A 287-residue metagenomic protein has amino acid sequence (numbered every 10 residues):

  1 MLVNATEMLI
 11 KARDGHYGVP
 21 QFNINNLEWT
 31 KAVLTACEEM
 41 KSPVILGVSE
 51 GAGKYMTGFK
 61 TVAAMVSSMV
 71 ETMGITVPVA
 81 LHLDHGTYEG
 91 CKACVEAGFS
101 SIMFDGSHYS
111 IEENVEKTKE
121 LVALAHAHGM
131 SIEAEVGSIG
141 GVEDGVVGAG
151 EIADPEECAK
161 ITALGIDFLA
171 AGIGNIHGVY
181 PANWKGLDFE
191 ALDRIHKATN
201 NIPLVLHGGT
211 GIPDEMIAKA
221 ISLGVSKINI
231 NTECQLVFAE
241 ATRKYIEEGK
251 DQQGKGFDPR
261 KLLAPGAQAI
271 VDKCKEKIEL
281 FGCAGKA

Functional and structural regions predicted by a protein language model:
V3-G15, L27-A52, T57-T76, H85-I202 (+5 more regions): Alpha/beta enzyme core
N4-P20, Q253-R260: Generic N-terminal amphipathic, Lys/Arg-enriched alpha-helix
Y17-N25, E50-K54, K261, P265: A short N-terminal beta->alpha junction/helix N-cap motif
V19-N23, L81-H82, M103, L204-H207 (+1 more regions): Short catalytic-loop micro-motif centered on adjacent basic/acidic residues
I173, G208-T210, T232: Active-site proximal loops enriched in glycine and acidic residues that flank catalytic Cys/His/Asp and coordinate
I246-A287: Extended, intrinsically disordered, low-complexity segments
